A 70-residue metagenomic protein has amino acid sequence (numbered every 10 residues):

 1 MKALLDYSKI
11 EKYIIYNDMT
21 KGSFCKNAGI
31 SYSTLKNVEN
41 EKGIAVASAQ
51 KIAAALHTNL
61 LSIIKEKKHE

Functional and structural regions predicted by a protein language model:
M1-G22: A short, Lys/Arg-rich alpha-helix, primarily the initiator
I14, C25, A53: The alpha-helix within a helix-turn-helix
S23, T34, S62: Residues in the helix-turn-helix
G29-I44: Recognition helix of helix-turn-helix/homeodomain-like DNA-binding domains that insert into the DNA major groove
E41-A54: Short, basic-rich loop-to-helix N-cap that marks the start of a DNA-contacting helix
H57-E70: Short C-terminal boundary/hinge segments that cap the last helix of small helical domains
